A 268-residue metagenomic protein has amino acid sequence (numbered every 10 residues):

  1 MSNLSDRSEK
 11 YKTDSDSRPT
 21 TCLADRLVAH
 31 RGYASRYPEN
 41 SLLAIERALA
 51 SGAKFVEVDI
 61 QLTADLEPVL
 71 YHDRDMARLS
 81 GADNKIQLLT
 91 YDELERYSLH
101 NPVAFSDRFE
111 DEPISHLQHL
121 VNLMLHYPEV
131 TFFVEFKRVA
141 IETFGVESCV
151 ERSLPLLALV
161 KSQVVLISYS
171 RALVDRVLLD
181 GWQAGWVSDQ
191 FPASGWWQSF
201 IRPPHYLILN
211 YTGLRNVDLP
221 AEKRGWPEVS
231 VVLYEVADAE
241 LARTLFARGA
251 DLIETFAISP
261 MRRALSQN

Functional and structural regions predicted by a protein language model:
M1-N268: Phosphate-group recognition and catalysis centered on beta-loop-alpha active-site segments
